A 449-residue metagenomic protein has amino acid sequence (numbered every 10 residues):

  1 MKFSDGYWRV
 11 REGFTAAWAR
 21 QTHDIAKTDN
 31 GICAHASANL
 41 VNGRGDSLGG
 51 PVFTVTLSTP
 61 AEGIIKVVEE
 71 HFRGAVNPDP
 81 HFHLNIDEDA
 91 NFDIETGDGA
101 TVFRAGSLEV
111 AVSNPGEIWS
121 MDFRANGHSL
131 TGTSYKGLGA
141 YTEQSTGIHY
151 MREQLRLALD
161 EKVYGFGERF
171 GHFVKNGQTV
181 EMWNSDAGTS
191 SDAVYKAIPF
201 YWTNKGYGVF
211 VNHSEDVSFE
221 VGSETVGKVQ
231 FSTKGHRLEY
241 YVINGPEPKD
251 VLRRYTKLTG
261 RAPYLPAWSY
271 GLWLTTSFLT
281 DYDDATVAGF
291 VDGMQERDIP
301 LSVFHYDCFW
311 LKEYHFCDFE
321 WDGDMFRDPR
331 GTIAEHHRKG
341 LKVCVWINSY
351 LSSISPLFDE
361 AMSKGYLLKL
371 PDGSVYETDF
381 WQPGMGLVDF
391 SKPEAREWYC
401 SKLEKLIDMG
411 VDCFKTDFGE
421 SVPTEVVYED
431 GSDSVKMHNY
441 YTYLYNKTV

Functional and structural regions predicted by a protein language model:
M1-P263, A267-S269, S277, Y282-D292 (+6 more regions): N-terminal accessory segment at the very beginning of proteins
E70-F72, E143, P300-V449: Aromatic- and carboxylate-enriched substrate-binding clefts and catalytic-loop regions of carbohydrate-active enzymes
L272: Ligand-site clamp/hinge motif
G293-P300: Append "and occasionally in soluble cytosolic enzymes with long acidic Gly/Pro-rich linkers
